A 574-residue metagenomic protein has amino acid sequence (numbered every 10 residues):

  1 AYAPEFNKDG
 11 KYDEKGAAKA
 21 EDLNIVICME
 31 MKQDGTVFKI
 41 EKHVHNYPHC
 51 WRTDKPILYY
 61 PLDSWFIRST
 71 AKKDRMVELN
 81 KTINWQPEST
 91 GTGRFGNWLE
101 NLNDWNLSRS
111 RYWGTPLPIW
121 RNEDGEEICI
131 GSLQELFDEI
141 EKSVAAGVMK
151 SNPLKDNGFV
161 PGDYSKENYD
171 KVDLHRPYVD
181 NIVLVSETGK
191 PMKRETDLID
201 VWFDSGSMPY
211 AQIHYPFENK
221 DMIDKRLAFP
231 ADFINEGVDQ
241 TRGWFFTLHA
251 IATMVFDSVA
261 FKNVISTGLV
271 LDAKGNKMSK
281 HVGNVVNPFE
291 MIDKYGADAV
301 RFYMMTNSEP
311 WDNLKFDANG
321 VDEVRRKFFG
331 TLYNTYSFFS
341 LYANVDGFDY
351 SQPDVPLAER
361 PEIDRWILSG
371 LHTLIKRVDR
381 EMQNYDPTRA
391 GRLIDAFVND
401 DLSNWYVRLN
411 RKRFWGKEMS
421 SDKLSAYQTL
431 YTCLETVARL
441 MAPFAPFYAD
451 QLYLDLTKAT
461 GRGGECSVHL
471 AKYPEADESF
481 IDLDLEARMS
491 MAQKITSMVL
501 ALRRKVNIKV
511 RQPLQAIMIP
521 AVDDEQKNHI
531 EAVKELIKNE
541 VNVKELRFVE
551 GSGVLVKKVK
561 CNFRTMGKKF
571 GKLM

Functional and structural regions predicted by a protein language model:
A1, I234-W244: N-terminal catalytic cores of NTP/NDP-binding nucleotidyl/phosphoryl-transfer enzymes
A1-Q86, T90, S186-G189, F217-D232 (+4 more regions): NTP/phosphate- and nucleic-acid-binding module
Q86-G91, D312-V321: Short, solvent-exposed helix-loop connector elements
N97, N101-F203, S207-P209, V255-D293 (+2 more regions): Feature 926 captures the class I aminoacyl-tRNA synthetase adenylation module centered on the KMSKS loop
Q212-P216: Cytochrome P450 core scaffold surrounding the K-helix E-X-X-R motif and the conserved "meander" helix-loop region
R226-G237, S425, F480: Short, conserved non-catalytic motifs in the polymerase core
T247-M254: Short Ser/Thr-interspersed hydrophobic loop/turn segments at strand-loop and sheet-helix junctions that line or gate
Y303-T306: Structured mid-domain segments that build the active-site/substrate or prosthetic-cofactor binding neighborhood
